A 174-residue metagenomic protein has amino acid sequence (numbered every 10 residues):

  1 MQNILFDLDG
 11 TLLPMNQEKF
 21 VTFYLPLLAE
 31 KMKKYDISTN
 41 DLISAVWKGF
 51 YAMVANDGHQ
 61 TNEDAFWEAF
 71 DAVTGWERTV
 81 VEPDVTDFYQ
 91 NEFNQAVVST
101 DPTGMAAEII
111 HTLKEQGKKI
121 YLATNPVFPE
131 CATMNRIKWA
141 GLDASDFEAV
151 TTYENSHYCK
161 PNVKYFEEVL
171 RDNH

Functional and structural regions predicted by a protein language model:
M1-K48: Active-site neighborhood of HAD-like aspartate-dependent phosphohydrolases
T22, D64, E130-N135, V163: Short, surface-exposed alpha-helical segments at coil->helix boundaries
K33-T39, W76, G141-D146: Short helix-capping segments at alpha-helix termini
S44-Q90: A metal-dependent, Asp-based hydrolase signature
D87-Q90, A96-P102, A106-A140, V150: Substrate-recognition element of Asp-dependent hydrolases with the DxDx(T/V) motif
S145-H157: A short, structured active-site edge motif that brings together acidic residues
C159-H174: Conserved Lys-Pro-Asp/Glu-containing loop-to-beta segment of HAD-superfamily phosphomonoesterases, centered on
